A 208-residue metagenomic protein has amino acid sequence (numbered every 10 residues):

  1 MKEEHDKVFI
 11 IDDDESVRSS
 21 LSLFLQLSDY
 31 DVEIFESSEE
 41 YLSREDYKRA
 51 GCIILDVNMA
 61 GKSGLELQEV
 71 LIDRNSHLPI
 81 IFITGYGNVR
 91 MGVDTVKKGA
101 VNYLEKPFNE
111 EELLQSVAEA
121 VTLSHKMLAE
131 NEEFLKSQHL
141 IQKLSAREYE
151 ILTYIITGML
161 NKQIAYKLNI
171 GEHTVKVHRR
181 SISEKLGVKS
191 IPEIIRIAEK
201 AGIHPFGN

Functional and structural regions predicted by a protein language model:
F9, K48-I54: Active-site beta3 strand of CheY-like receiver
D14-E33: Two-component/phosphorelay signaling modules centered on CheY-like receiver
R18, A60, T84, N88: The feature encodes the CheY-like receiver
E36-S37, K62-L67: Acidic catalytic/metal-coordinating carboxylates
N88-R90, L104, F108-V117, K167: C-terminal output helix
L135-E172: Helix-turn-helix DNA-binding segment
S183-N208: Basic, Lys/Arg-enriched C-terminal extension of HTH/homeodomain DNA-binding domains
